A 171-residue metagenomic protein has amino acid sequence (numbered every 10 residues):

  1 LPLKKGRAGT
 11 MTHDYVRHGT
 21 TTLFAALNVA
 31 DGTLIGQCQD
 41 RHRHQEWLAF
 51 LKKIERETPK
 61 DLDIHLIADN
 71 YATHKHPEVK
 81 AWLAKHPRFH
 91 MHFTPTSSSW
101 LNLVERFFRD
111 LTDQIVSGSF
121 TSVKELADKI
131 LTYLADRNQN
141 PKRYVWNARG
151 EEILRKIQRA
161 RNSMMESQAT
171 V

Functional and structural regions predicted by a protein language model:
L1-K52, I157, R161-M164: Extended, low-complexity cationic-aromatic segments
R7-Y15, L83-L103, S119-F120: RNase H-like polynucleotidyl transferase catalytic core
L34, V104-V123, D136-N138: Active-site proximal helix-loop segment of RNase H-like, two-metal nucleases, encompassing DDE(D)
L62-H74, S97: Acidic/histidine-rich, metal-coordinating catalytic segments
K75-K80: A short acidic (Asp/Glu
E125-V171: C-terminal domain-tail junction helix/linker
